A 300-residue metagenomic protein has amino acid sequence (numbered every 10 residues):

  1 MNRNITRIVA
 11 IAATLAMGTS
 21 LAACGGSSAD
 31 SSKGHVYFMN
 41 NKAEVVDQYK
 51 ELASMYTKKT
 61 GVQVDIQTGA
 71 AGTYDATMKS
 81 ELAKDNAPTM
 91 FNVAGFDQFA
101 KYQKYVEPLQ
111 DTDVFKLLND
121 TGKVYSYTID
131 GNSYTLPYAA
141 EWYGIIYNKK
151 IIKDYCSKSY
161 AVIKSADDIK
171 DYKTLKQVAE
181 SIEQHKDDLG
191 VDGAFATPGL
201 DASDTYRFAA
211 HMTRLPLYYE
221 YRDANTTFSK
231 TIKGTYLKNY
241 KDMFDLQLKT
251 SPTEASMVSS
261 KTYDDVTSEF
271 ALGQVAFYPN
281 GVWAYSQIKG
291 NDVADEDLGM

Functional and structural regions predicted by a protein language model:
R3-N4, A10-A13, G18-Q98, V114-K116 (+2 more regions): Conserved N-terminal structural module of periplasmic/extracytoplasmic solute-binding proteins
K58-K59, G131, N291-M300: Extracytoplasmic/periplasmic substrate-recognition and gating elements
T68-T77, K170-T174, M257-L272: Short helix-initiation/N-cap motifs at beta->coil->alpha
A94-I146, K153, R207: Hinge/lid segment of periplasmic solute-binding proteins
D97-Y102, V282-D295: A ligand-binding cleft/hinge motif common to bilobed small-molecule-binding domains
Q110-D120, D167-D168, D187, G199-A202 (+2 more regions): Short, solvent-exposed loop/beta-turn-alpha elements that line the ligand-binding surface or hinge of extracytoplasmic
Y134-Y138, Y143, K173-S229, V275: Extracytoplasmic/periplasmic solute-binding protein
A179-E180, N225-S260: Glycine-centered hinge/linker elements that transmit conformational signals in sensory and ligand-binding systems
